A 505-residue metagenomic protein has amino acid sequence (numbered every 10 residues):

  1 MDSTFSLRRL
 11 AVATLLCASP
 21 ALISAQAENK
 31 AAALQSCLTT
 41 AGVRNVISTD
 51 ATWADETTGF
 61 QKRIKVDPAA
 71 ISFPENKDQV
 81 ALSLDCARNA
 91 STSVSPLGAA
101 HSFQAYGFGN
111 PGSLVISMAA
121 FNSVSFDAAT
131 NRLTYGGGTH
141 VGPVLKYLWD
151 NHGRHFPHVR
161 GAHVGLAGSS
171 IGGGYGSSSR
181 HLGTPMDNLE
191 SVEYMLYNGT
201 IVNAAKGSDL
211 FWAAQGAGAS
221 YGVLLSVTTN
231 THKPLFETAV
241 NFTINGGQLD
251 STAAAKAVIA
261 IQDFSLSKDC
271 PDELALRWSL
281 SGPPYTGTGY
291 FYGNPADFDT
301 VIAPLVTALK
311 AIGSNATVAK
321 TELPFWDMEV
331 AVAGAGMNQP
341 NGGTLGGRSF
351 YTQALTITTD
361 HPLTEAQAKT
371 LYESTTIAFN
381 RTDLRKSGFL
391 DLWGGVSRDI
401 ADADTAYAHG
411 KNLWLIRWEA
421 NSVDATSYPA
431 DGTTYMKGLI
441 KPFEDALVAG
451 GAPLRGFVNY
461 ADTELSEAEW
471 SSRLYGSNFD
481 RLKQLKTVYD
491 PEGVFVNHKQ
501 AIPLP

Functional and structural regions predicted by a protein language model:
M1-A27: Fungal secretory targeting signals
I23-P505: Soluble FAD-dependent oxygen oxidases
